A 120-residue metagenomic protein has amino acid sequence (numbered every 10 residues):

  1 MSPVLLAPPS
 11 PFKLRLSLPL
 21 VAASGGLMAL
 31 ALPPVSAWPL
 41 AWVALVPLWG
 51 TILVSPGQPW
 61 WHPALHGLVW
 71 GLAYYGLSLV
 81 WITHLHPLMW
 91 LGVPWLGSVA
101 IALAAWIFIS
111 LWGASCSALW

Functional and structural regions predicted by a protein language model:
S2-W120: Membrane-embedded alpha-helical bundles of multi-pass enzymes that act on lipidic or dolichyl-linked glycan substrates
